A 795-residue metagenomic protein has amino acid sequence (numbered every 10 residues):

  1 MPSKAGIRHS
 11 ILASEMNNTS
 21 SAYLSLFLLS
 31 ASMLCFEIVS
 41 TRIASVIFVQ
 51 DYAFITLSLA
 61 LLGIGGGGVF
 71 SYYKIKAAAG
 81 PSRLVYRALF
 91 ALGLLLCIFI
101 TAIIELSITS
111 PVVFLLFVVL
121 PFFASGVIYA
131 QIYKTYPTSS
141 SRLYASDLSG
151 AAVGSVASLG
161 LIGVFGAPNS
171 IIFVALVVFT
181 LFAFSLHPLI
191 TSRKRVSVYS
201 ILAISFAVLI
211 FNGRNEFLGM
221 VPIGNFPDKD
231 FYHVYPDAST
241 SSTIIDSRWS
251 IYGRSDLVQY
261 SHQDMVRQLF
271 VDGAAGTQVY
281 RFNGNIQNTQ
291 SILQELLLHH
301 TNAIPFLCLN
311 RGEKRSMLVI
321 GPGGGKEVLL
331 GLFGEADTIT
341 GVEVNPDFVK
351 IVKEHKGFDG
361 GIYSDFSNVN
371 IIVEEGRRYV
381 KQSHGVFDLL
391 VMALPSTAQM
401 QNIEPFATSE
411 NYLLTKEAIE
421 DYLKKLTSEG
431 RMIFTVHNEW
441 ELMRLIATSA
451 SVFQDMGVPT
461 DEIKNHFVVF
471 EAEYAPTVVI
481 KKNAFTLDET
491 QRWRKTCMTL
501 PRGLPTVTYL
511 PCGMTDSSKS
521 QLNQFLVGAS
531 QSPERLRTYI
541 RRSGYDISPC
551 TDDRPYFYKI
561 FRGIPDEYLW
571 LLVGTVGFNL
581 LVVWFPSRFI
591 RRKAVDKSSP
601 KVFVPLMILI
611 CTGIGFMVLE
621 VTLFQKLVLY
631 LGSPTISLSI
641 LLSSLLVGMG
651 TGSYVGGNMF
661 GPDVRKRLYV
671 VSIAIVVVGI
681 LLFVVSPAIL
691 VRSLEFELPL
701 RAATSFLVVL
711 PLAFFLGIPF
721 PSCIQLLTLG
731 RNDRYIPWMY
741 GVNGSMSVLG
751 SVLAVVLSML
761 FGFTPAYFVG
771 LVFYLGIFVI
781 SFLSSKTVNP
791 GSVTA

Functional and structural regions predicted by a protein language model:
K4-A795: Alpha-helical transmembrane segments of multi-pass membrane proteins
